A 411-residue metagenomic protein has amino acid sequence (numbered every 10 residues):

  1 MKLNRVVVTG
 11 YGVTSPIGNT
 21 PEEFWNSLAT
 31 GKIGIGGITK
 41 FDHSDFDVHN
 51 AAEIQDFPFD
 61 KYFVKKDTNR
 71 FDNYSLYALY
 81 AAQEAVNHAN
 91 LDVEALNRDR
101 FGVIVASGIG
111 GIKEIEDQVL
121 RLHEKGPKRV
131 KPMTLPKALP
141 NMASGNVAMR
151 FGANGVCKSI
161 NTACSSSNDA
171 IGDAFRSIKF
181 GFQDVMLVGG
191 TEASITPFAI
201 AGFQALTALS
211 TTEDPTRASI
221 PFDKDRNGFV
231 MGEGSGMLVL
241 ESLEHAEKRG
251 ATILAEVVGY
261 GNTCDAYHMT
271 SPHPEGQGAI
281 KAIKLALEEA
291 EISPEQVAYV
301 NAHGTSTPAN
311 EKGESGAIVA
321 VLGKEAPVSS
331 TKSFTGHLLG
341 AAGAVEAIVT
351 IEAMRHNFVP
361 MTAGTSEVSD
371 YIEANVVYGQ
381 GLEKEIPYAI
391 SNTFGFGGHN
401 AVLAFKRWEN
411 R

Functional and structural regions predicted by a protein language model:
M1-D67, A89, E244-L254, I348-T362 (+1 more regions): ACP-dependent fatty acid/polyketide chain-elongation machinery
R5, K61-F71, V105, K125-K137 (+9 more regions): Cysteine-centered functional microenvironments
R5-T9, K32, G36, D214-A290 (+2 more regions): Condensing-enzyme catalytic core mediating Claisen C-C bond formation in acyl metabolism
V8, K32-T162, T191-I200, P294-N310: Conserved beta-ketoacyl condensing-enzyme motif
G10, L28, A82, V103 (+10 more regions): Conserved small-residue
H43, D47-E53, G110-E114, A193-S219 (+4 more regions): Active-site-adjacent elements of ketosynthase-type condensing enzymes
A78-L91, P140-A143, A148-A153, C157-E192 (+3 more regions): Active-site-proximal alpha-helical scaffold in enzymes
K125-K131, G172, R176, S194-K248 (+3 more regions): Glycine-/small-residue-rich "gating" segment that lines the acyl/pantetheine channel and substrate pocket
